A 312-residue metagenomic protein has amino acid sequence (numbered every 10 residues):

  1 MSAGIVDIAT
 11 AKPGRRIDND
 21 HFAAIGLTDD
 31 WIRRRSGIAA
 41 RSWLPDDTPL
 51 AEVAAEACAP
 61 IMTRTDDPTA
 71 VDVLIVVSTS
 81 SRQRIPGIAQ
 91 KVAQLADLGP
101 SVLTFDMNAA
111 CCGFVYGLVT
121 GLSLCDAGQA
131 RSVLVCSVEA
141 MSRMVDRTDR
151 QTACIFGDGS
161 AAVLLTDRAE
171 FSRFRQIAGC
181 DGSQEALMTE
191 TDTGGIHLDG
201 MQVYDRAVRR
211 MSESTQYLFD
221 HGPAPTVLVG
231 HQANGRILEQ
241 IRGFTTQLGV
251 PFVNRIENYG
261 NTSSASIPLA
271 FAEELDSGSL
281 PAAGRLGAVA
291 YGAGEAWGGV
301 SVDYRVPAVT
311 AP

Functional and structural regions predicted by a protein language model:
M1-D47, T148-R209, E213, Y291 (+1 more regions): Condensing-enzyme catalytic core mediating Claisen C-C bond formation in acyl metabolism
I5-D7, I32, I61, L74 (+8 more regions): Buried hydrophobic positions in well-ordered alpha/beta secondary-structure cores of metabolic enzymes
A9, V77, N108, V133-E139 (+2 more regions): Short beta-strand segments
D20-I25, E52, S80-Q90: A structural motif shared across PLP-dependent enzymes of the aminotransferase-like
I38-A40, V73-I75, Q94-N108, R143-T148 (+1 more regions): Glycine/charged-rich beta-loop-alpha catalytic/anionic-binding loops adjacent to active sites
A51, A55, S80-S81, G99-S101 (+2 more regions): Claisen-condensing/thiolase-fold acyl-transfer catalytic domains that form or cleave C-C bonds in fatty acid
A57-D72, S212-T226, T245-T246, E274-S279: Phosphate/pyrophosphate-binding loops at sites that engage ATP/ADP/AMP, CoA/4′-phosphopantetheine, polyphosphate
D126-G157: Flexible, glycine-rich active-site loops centered on histidine and acidic residues that chelate a metal or position
